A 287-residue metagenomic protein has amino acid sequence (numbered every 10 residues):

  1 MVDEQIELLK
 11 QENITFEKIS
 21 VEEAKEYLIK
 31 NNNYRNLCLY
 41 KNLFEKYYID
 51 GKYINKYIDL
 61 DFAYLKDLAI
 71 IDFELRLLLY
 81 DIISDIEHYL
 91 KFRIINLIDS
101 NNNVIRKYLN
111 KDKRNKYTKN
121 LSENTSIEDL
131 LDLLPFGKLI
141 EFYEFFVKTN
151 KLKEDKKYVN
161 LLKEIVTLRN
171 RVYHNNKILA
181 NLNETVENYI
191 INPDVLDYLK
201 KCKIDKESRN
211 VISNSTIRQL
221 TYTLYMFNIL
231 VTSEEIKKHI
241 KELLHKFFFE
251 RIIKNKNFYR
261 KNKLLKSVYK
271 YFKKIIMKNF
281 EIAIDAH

Functional and structural regions predicted by a protein language model:
M1-T167, L179-H287: Extended intrinsically disordered or low-complexity regions, especially N/C-terminal cytosolic tails and loops, rather
N175: Acidic/aromatic/glycine-rich contiguous surface patches that form carbohydrate-binding/processing clefts and analogous
